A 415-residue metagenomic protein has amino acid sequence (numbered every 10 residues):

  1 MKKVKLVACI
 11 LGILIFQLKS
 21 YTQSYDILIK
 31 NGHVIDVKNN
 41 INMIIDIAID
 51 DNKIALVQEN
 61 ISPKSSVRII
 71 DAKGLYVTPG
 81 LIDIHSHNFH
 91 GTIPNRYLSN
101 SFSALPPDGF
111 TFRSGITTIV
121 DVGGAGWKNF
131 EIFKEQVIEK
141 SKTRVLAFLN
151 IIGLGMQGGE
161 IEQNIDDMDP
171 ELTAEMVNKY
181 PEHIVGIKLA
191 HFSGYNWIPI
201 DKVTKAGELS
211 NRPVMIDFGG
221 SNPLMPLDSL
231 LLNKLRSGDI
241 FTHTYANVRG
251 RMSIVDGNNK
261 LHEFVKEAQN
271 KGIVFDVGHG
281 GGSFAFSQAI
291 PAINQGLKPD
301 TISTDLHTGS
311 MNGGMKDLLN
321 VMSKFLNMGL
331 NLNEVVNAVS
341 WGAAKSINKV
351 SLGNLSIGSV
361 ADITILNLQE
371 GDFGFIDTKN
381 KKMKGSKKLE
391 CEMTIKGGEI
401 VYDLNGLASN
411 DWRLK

Functional and structural regions predicted by a protein language model:
M1-Q23: Bacterial Sec-dependent N-terminal signal peptides
Y21-L28, V34-G80: Histidine-rich, glycine-flanked metal-binding segment
G32, V360-L414: C-terminal cap of metal-dependent C-N hydrolases
I69-E139: Metal-associated gating/positioning segment near the N- to mid-region
N100-F110, I165-V177, L224-L231: Short, acidic/polar
P106-K134, S141-G159, Y180-G194, R212-M215 (+2 more regions): Divalent metal-dependent hydrolysis catalytic cores, especially in the metallo-beta-lactamase
G186-P291, G296-N312: Active-site core of metal-dependent hydrolases
S287-E370: His/Asp/Glu-enriched, well-ordered alpha-helical/loop segment that forms or immediately abuts the divalent-metal
